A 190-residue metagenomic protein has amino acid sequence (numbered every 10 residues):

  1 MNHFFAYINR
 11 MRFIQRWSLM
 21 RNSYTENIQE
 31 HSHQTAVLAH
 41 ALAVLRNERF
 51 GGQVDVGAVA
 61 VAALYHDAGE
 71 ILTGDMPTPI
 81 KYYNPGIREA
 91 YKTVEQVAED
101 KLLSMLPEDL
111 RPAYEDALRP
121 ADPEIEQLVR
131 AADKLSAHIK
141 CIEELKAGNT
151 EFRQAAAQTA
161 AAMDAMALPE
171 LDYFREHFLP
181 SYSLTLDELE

Functional and structural regions predicted by a protein language model:
M1-E190: Alpha-helical, largely C-terminal catalytic domains that coordinate divalent metal ions via clustered Asp/Glu/His
